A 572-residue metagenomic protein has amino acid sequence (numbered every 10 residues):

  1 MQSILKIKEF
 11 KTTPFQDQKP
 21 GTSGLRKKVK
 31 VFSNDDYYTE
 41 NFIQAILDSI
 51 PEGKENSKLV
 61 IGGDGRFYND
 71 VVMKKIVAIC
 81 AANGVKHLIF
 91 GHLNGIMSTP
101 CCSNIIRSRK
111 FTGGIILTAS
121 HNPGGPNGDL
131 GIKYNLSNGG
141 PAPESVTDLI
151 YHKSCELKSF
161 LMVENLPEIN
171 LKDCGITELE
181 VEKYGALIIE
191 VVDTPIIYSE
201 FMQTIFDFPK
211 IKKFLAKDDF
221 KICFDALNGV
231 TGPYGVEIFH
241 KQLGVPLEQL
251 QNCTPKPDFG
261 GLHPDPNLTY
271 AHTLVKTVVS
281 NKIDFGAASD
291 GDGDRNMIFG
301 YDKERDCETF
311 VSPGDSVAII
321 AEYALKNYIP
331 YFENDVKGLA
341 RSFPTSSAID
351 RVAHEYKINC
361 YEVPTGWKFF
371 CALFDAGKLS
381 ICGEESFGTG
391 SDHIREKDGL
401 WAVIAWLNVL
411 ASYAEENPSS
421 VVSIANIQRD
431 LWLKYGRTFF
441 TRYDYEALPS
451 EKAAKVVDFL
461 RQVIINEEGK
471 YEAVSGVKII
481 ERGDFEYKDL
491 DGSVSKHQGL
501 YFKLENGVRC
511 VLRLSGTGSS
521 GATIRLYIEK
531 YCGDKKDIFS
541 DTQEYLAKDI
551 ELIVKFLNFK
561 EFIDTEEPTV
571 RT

Functional and structural regions predicted by a protein language model:
M1-N41: Positively charged, low-complexity intrinsically disordered leader regions
K6-Q16, P126-V278: Gly/Ser/Thr-enriched, mixed-charge loops and adjacent short helices that form phosphate/oxyanion-binding elements
S23, I61, C102, I115 (+12 more regions): Buried hydrophobic positions in well-ordered alpha/beta secondary-structure cores of metabolic enzymes
I43-L59, F208-D218: Glycine-rich phosphate/diphosphate-binding loops that line cofactor/substrate pockets in enzymes
D48, E52-G128, E237-I298: N-terminal small/polar loop signature for handling phosphorylated ligands or for N-terminal nucleophile
S57-D64, T118, K133-N135, K221-D225 (+1 more regions): Short glycine-rich or small-residue beta-strand-to-loop segments that form or flank ligand, phosphate, metal/Fe-S
F90-I96, S145-P195, D302-E385, T389-G390: Proline/glycine-rich low-complexity loops and linkers
I283-F285, S289, R305-T309, N327-E529 (+1 more regions): Phosphate-binding and adjacent anionic-ligand microenvironments
